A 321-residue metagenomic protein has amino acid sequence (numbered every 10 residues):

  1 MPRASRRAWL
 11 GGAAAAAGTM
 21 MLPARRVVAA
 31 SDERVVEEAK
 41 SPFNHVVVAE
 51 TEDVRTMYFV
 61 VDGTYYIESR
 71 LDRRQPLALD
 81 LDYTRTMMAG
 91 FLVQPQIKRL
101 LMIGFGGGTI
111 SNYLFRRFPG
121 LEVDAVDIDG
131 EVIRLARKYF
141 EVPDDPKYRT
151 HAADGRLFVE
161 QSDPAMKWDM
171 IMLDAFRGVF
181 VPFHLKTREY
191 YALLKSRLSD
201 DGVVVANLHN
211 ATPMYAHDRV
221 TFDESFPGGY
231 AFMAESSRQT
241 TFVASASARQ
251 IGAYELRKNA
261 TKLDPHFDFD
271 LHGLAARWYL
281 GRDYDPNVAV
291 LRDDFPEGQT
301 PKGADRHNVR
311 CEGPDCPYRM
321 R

Functional and structural regions predicted by a protein language model:
P2-R3, A8-V27: N-terminal export signals
A29-Y65, A231-R321: Soluble small-group transferase modules, centered on the S-adenosyl donor enzyme superfamily
E50, V61, G104-G106, D127-G130 (+5 more regions): A mature extracytoplasmic/lumenal domain signature
D62-L77: Acidic/histidine-rich helix-loop elements that form or flank divalent-metal/phosphate-binding sites at the catalytic
R73-L77, V179-F180, V205-H209: Second-shell loop/turn segments in exported
A78-D200, Y215: The AdoMet/dcAdoMet-binding core of the Class I SAM-like
K195-I251: C-terminal substrate-binding/active-site "lid" region of AdoMet-derived donor-dependent transferases
